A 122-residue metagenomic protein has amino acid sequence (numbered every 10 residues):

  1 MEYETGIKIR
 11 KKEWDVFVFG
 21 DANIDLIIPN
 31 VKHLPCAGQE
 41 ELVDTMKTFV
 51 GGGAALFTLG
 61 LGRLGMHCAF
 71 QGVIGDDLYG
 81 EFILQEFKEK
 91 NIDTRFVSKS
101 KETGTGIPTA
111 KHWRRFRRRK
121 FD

Functional and structural regions predicted by a protein language model:
E2-V73, L78-F82, K88-I92: Glycine-rich phosphate/adenosyl-contacting loop at the front of the ribokinase-like
G6-K8, P108-H112: A generic local secondary-structure boundary/capping motif
W14, T105-I107: Change "...and in nucleic-acid phosphodiester-cleaving endonucleases..." to "...and in nucleic-acid processing enzymes
Y79, T105, R117-R118: Short phosphate-engaging motifs
E81-L84, I107-A110: Short secondary-structure transition/capping segments
E86-T103: A glycine-rich helix N-cap at a beta->alpha junction
R95, K99-S100, A110-D122: Conserved phosphate-binding/catalytic loop of the ribokinase/pfkB sugar-kinase fold
